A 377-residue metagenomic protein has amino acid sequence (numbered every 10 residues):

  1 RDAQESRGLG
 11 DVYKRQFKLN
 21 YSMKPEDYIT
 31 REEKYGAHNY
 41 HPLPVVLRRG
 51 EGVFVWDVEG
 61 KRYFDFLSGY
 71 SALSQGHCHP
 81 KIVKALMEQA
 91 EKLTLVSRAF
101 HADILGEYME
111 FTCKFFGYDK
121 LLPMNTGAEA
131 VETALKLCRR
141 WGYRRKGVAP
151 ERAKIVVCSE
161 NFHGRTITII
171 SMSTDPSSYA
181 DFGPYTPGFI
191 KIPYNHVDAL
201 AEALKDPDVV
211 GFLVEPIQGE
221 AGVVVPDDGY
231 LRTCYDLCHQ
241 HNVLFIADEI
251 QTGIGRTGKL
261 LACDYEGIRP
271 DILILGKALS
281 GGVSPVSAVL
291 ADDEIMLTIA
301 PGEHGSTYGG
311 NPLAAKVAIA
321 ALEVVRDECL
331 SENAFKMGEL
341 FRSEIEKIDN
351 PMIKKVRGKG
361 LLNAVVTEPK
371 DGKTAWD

Functional and structural regions predicted by a protein language model:
R1-Y13: Short, small-residue-biased leader/transition segments that mark boundaries at the very start of proteins
F17, S22-D377: Conserved N-terminal phosphate-binding loop of PLP-dependent enzymes in the Aspartate aminotransferase
